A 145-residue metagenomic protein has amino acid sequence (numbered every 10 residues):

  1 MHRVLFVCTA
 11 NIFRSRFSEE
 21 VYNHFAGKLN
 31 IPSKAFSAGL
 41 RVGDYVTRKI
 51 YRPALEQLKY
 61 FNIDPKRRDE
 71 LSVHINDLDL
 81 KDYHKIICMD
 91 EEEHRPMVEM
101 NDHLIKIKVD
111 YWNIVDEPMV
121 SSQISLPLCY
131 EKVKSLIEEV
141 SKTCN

Functional and structural regions predicted by a protein language model:
M1-L78, N145: Conserved active-site segments centered on acidic
A10-I12, E91-H94: Short glycine-rich anion-binding loops that position phosphate/pyrophosphate groups of nucleotides and phosphorylated
K81-D82: Alpha-helix C-terminal capping/helix-to-coil transition sites in glycosyltransferase folds
E92-N145: Phosphate-binding/catalytic loops
